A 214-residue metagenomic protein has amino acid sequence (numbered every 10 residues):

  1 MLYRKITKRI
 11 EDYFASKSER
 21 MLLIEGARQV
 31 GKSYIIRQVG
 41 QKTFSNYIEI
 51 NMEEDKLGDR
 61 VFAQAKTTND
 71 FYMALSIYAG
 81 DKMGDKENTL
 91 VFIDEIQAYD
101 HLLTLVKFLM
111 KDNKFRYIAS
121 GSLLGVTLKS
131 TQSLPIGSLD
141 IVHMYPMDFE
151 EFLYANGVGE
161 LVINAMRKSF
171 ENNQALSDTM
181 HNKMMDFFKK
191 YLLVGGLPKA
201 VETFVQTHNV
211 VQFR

Functional and structural regions predicted by a protein language model:
M1-K17: Pre-Walker A adenine-sensing motif
I24: Hydrophobic anchor at the beta1->P-loop junction of P-loop NTPases
K32: Conserved lysine of the Walker
I35, V39: Hydrophobic positions on the alpha1 helix immediately C-terminal to the Walker A/P-loop
E54-E87: Short glycine-rich substrate-engagement loop in P-loop NTPases that contacts/grips substrate
R116-S122, H143, F152: Structural recognition of the conserved hydrophobic beta-strand(s) that form the central parallel beta-sheet of P-loop
G125-I141, L153-V158: Short regulatory helix/loop adjacent to the ATP-binding pocket of P-loop NTPases
G157-R214: Interdomain hinge/linker elements that couple catalytic modules in large macromolecular machines
